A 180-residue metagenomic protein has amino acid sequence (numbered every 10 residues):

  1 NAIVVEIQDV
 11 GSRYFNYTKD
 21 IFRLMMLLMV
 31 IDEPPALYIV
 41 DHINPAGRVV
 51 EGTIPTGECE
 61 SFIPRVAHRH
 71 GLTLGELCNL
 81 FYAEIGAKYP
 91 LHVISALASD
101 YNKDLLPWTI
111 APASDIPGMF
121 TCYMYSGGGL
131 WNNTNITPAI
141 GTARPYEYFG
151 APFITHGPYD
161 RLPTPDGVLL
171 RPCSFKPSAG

Functional and structural regions predicted by a protein language model:
A2-G11, Y38-I43: Short acidic catalytic loops
V10-D20: Glycine/threonine-rich flexible loop motifs
N16, R48-T53, K103-W108: Short acidic, glycine/serine/threonine-rich loops at helix termini
L28-A36: A short helix->loop->beta-strand "cap" motif at the edges of active sites that frequently abuts
Y38-E58: Glycine-rich, charge-decorated loop segments at or immediately adjacent to ligand/cofactor-binding or catalytic sites
E58-L130: Conserved anion/nucleotide-ligand pocket segment
W108-P158: Active-site-lining helix/loop region of Rossmann-like oxidoreductase modules
P145-G180: Conserved functional hotspot residues or short segments at active or partner-binding sites across diverse domains
